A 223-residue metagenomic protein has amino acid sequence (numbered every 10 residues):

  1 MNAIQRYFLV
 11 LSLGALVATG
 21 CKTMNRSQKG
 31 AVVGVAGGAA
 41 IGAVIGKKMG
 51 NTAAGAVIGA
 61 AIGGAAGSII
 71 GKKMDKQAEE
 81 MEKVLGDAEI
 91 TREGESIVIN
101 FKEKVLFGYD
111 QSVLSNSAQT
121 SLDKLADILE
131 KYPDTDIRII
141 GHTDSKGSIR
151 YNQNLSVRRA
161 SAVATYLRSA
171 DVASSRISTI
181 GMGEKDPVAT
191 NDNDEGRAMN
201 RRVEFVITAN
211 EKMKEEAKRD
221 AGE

Functional and structural regions predicted by a protein language model:
M1-L9: Bacterial N-terminal signal peptides that target proteins for export
L16-G20: C-terminal motif of bacterial Sec signal peptides marking the signal peptidase cleavage site
K22-E80: Short, low-complexity, glycine-enriched hydrophobic/amphipathic alpha-helices that associate with lipid bilayers
A31, V35, T52, A56 (+5 more regions): Soluble non-cytosolic domains of exported or imported proteins
G42, I58, D75-A78, E82 (+5 more regions): Extracytoplasmic/secreted envelope proteins and their assembly/folding machinery, especially bacterial periplasmic
M74-F101: Amphipathic, membrane-active segments
K83-V84, F107-G141, R168, A198-N200 (+2 more regions): Periplasmic peptidoglycan-binding/anchoring modules of Gram-negative envelope and division proteins
H142-E216: Periplasmic OmpA-like peptidoglycan-binding domain that tethers envelope proteins to the cell wall
